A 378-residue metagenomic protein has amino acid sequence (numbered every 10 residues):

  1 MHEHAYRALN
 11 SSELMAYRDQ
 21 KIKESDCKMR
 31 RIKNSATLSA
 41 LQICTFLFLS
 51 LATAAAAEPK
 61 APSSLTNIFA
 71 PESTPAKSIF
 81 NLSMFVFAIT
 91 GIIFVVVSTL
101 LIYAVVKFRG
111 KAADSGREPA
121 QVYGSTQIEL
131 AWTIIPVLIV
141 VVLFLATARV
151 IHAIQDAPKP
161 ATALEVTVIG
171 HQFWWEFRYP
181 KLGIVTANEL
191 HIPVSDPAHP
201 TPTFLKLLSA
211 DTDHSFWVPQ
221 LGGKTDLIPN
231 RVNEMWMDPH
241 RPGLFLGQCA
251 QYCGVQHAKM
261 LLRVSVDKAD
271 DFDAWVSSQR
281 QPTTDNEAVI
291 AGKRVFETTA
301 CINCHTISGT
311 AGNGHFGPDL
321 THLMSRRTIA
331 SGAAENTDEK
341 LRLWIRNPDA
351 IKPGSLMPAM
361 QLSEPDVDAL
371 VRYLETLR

Functional and structural regions predicted by a protein language model:
Y6, N10, L14-Y17, E24 (+1 more regions): N-terminal secretory/membrane targeting signals
R30-I43, L82-F87, E129-I134: Alpha-helical transmembrane segments and their helix-start/interface "positive-inside/aromatic belt" motifs in integral
L41-A52, F94, I135-V141, L145: Hydrophobic alpha-helical membrane-insertion segments
A57-F85, V105-H315, A330-R346, I351-P353 (+1 more regions): Non-transmembrane, membrane-proximal soluble domains of secreted or membrane proteins
S78-S98: Hydrophobic single transmembrane helices highlighted by the model
F94-G110: Alpha-helical transmembrane segments
L377-R378: Short, solvent-exposed mixed-charge patches
